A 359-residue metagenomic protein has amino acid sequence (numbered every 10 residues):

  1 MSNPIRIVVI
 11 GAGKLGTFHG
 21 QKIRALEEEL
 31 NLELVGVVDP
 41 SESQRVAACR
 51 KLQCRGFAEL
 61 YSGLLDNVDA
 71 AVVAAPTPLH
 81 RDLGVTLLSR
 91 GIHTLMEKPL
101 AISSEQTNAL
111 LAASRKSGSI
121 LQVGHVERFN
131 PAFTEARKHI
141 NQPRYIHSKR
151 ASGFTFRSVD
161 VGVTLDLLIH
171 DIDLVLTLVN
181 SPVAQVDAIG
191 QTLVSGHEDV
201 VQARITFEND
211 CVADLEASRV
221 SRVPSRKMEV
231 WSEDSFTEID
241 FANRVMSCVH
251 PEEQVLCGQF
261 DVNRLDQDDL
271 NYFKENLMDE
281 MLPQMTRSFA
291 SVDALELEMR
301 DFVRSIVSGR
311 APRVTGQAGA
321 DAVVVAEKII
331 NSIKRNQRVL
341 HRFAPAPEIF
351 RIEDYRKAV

Functional and structural regions predicted by a protein language model:
M1, A70-V72, R287, L297 (+1 more regions): C-terminal helix-rich "cap/oligomerization" subdomain common to oxidoreductases
M1-L52, V175: N-terminal Rossmann-like dinucleotide-binding module
R6, A213-L297, A344-P345, V359: NAD(P)-dinucleotide binding in Rossmann-like oxidoreductases
H19, L52-L111: Beta-loop-alpha module in the N-terminal Rossmann-like domain of NAD(P)-dependent dehydrogenases, especially those
V35, D69, R144: Conserved acidic residues
C54, R90-I92, S117-I120, C211: A short helix->loop->beta-strand "cap" motif at the edges of active sites that frequently abuts
A101-S158: A contiguous active-site-proximal alpha/beta segment in oxidoreductase catalytic domains
T155-W231, A242, Q317: Rossmann-like dinucleotide-binding domain that binds NAD(P)(H)
